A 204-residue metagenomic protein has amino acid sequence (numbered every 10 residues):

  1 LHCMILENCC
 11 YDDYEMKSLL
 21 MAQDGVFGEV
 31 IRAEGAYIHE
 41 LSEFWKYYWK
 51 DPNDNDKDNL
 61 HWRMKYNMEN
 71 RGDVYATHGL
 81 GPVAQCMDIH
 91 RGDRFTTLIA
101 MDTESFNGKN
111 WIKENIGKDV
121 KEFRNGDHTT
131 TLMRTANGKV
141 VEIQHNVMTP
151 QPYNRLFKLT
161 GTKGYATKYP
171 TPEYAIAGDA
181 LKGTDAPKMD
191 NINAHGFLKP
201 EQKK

Functional and structural regions predicted by a protein language model:
H2-I5, C9-E122: Predominantly a Rossmann-like dinucleotide-binding segment in NAD(P)-dependent oxidoreductases
Y37, M87, T135, H145-V147: Short beta-strand segments enriched in hydrophobic/aromatic residues within well-folded beta-rich domains
K50-N53, N107-F123, T135, K163-K204: C-terminal glycine/acidic-rich active-site capping loop/insertion
T77-H78, E122-D127, R134-A136, P150-Q151: A short catalytic or substrate-binding loop motif that flags glycine-/basic-rich loops and adjacent residues that bind
F95, H128-T130, N154-L156: Short, acidic/polar N-cap/turn motifs at the starts of alpha helices
V140-E142, Y165: Short, mixed charged/polar active-site loops that provide acid/base catalysis or chelate metal/phosphate cofactors
I143-N154: Glycine-rich phosphate/pyrophosphate-binding beta-alpha loops
